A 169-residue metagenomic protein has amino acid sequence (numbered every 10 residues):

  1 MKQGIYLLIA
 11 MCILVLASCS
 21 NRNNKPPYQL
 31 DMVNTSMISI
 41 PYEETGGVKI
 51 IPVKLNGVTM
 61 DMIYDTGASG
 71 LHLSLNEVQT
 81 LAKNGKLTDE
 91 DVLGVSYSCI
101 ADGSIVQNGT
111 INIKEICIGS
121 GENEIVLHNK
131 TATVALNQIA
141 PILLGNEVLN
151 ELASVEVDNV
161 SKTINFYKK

Functional and structural regions predicted by a protein language model:
K2-I9: Sec-dependent signal peptide recognition, specifically the positively charged N-region followed immediately by
Y6, L16-K169: Pepsin/retropepsin-fold aspartyl endopeptidases
